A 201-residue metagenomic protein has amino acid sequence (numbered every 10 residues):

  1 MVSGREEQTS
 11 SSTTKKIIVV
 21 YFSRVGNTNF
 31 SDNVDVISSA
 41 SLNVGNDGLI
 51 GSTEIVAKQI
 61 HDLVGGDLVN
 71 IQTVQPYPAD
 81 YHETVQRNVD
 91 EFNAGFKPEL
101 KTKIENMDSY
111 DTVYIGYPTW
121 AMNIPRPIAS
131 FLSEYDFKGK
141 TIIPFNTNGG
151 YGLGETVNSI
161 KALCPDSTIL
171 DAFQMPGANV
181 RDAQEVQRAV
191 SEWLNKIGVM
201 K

Functional and structural regions predicted by a protein language model:
V2-K201: Active-site-proximal alpha-helix that buttresses catalytic centers in soluble enzyme cores
